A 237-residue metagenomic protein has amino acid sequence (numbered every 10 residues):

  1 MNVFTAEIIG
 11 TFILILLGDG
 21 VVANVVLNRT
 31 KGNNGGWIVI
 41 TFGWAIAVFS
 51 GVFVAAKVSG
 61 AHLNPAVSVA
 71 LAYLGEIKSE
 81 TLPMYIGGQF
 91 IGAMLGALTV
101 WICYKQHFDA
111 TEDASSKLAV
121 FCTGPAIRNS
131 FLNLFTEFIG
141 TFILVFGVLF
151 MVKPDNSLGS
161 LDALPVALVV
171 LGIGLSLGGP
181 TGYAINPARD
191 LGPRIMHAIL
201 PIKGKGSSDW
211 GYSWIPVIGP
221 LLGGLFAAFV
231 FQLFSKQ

Functional and structural regions predicted by a protein language model:
M1-Q237: Membrane-interface helix-loop junctions and terminal tails of multi-pass membrane proteins
